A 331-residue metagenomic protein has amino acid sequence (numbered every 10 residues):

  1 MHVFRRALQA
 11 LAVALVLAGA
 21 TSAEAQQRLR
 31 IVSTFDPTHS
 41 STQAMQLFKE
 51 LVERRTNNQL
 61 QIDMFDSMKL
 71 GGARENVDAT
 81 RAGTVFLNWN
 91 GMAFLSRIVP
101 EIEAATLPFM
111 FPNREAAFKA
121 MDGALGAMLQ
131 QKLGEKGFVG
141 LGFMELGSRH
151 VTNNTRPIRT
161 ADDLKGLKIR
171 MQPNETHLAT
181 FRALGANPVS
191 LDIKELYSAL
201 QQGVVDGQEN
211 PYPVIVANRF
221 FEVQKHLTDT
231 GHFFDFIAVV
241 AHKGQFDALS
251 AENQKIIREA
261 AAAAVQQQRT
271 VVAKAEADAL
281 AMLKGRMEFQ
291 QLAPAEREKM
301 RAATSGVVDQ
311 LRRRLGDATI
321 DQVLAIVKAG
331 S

Functional and structural regions predicted by a protein language model:
M1-L11: Bacterial N-terminal signal peptides that target proteins for export
Q9-G19: Bacterial N-terminal signal peptides
T21-A25: Sec/Tat signal peptide C-region and signal peptidase I cleavage site
Q26-A116, A124-L125, Q131-S331: N-terminal secretory/targeting leader peptides
